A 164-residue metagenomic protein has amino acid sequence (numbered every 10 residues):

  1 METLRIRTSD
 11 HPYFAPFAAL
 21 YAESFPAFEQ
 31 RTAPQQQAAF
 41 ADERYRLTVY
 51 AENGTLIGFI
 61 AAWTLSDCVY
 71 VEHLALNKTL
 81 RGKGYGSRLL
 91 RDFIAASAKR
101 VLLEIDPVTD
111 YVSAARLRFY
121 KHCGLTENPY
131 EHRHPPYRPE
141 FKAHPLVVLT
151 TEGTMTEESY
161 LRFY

Functional and structural regions predicted by a protein language model:
M1-Q35, L146, M155-Y164: Short amphipathic alpha-helix that is part of the acyltransferase structural core
E23-N53: Active-site rim helix/loop that mediates acceptor-substrate recognition in acyltransferases
R46-T48, V69, A143-L149: Short beta-strand micro-motifs in enzyme catalytic cores
V49, T55-T64, C68-A75: Conserved beta-strand in the GNAT
L76, G82-A95: Conserved acetyl-CoA-binding loop-helix of GNAT-fold acetyltransferases
S97-V112: Conserved GNAT acetyl-CoA-binding A-motif
E104, L117, K121-F141: Conserved catalytic-core motifs of GNAT/GCN5-like acyltransferases
S113, R133-Y164: C-terminal "cap" of GNAT-fold acetyltransferases
